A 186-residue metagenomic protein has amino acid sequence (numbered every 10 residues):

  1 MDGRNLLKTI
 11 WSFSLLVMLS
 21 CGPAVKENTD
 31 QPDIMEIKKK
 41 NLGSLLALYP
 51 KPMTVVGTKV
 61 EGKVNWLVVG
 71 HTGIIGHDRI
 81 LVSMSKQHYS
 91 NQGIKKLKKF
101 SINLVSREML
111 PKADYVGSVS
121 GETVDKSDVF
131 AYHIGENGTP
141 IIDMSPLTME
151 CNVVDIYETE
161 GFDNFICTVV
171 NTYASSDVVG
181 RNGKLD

Functional and structural regions predicted by a protein language model:
M1-I10: Bacterial N-terminal signal peptides that target proteins for export
L19-S20: C-terminal motif of bacterial Sec signal peptides marking the signal peptidase cleavage site
P23-V68, G73-D186: Active-site-proximal mixed secondary-structure blocks
